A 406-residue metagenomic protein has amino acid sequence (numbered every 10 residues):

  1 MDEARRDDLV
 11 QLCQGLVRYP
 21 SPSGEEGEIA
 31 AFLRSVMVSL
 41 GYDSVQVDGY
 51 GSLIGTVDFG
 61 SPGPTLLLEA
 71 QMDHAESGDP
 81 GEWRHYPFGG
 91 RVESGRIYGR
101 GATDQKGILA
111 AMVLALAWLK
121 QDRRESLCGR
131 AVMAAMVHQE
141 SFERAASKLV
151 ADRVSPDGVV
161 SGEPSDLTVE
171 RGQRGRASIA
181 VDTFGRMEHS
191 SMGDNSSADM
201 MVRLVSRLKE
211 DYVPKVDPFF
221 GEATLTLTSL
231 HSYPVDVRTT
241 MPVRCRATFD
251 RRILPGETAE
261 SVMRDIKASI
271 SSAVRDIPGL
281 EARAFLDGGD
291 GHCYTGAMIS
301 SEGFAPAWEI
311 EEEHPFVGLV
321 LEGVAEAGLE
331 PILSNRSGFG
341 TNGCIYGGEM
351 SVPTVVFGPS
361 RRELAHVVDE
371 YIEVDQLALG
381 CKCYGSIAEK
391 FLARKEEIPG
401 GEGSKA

Functional and structural regions predicted by a protein language model:
M1-G78, R244-T248, V262-D265, V374-Q376: N-terminal helical capping/dimerization or prosegment-like subdomains of hydrolases acting on amide or phosphate bonds
A4, A180-A406: Metal-dependent amide/peptide-bond hydrolase catalytic core, centered on the "pita-bread" metallohydrolase fold
V38-L40, D122-L127, A273-G279: Short helix-capping segments at alpha-helix termini
V45, G55, G90-V92, L227-L230 (+1 more regions): A structural signal for short hydrophobic beta-strand segments in well-ordered beta-sheet cores
G63-V132: Active-site metal-coordination/substrate-binding segment of hydrolases, especially metallo-dependent peptidases
Q105-Q173, S178, E396: Acidic/histidine-rich catalytic neighborhood of metal-dependent amide-processing enzymes
